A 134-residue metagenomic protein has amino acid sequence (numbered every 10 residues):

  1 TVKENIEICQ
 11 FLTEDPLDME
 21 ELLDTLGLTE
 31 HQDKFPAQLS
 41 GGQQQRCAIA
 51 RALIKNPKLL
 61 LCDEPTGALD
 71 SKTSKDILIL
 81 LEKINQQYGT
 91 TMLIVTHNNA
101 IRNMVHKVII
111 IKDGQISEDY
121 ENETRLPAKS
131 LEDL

Functional and structural regions predicted by a protein language model:
T1-E7: Short coil-to-helix segment of the ABC ATPase nucleotide-binding domain corresponding to the Q-loop/switch region
E7, D15-H31: Conserved ABC ATPase "signature" region
F35-L39, Q43-Q45: Conserved ABC ATPase signature
I49: Hydrophobic anchor residue at the start of the ABC signature
I54-K58: A short, proline-enriched helix->beta-strand linker immediately N-terminal to the Walker B motif in ABC-type P-loop
L60-D63: Catalytic Walker B motif of ABC-type/P-loop ATPase nucleotide-binding domains
S71-T73: Helix N-cap at the start of a conserved alpha-helix in ABC-type nucleotide-binding domains
